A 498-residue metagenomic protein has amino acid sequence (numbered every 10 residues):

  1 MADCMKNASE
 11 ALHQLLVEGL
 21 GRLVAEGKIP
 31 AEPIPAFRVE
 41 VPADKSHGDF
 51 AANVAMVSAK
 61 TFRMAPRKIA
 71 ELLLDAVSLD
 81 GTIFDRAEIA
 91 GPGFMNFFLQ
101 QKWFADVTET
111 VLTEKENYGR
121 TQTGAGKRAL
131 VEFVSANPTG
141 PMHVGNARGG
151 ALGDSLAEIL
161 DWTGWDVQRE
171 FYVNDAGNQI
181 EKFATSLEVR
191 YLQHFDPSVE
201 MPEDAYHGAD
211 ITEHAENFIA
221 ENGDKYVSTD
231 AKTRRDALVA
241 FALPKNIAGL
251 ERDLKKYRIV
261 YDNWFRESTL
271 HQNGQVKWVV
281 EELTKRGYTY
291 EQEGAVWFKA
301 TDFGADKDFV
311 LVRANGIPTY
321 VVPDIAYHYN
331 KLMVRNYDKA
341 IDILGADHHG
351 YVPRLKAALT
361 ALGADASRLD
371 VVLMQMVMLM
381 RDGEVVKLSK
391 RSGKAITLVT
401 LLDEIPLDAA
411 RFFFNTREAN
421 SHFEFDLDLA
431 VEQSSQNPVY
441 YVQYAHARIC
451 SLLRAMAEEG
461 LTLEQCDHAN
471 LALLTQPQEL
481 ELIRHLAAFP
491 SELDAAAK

Functional and structural regions predicted by a protein language model:
A2-A105, E116-K498: Non-catalytic interaction-recognition regions
D106-V111: Short, charged, solvent-exposed linker or helix-capping segments at domain edges/interfaces that act as flexible hinges
